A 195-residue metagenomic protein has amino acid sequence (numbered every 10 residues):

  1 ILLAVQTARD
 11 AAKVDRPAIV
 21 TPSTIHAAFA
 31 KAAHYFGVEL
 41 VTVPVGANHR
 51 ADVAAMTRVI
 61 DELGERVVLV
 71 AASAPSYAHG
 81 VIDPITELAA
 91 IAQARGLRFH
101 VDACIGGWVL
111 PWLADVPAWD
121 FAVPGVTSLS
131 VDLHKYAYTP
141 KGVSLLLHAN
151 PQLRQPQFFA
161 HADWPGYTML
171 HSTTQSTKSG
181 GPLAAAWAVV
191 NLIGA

Functional and structural regions predicted by a protein language model:
I1-R66, A90: PLP-dependent aspartate aminotransferase-fold enzymes
A4-Q6, A30-Y35, G80-P84, V109-A114 (+1 more regions): Short acidic, glycine/serine/threonine-rich loops at helix termini
I25, S76, I105-G107, K135: Active-site-proximal loop/turn and secondary-structure-junction residues that shape catalytic pockets, frequently
A47-R50, S76-H79, G107: Short, small-residue-enriched loops and turns at beta-alpha junctions that line or gate enzyme active sites
A51-V59, V116, Y167-T173: Active-site-adjacent structural elements in folded domains
V53-H100: Active-site phosphate-binding strand-loop segment of PLP-dependent enzymes
W119-A195: Active-site C-terminal subdomain of aminotransferase-like
